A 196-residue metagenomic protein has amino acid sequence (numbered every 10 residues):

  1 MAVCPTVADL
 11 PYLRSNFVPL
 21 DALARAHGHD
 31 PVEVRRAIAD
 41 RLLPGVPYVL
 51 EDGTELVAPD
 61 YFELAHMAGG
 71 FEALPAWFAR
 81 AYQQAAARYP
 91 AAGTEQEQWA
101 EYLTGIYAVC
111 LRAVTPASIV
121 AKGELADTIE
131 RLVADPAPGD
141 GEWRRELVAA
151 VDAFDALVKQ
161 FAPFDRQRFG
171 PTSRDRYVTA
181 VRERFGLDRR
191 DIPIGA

Functional and structural regions predicted by a protein language model:
V3-S15: Short, amphipathic alpha-helical "recognition" segments used to contact nucleic acids or chromatin
P5, V46-A196: Long, charge-rich, low-complexity intrinsically disordered regions
V7-D9, P19, R25, Y48 (+1 more regions): Flexible coil/loop and intrinsically disordered linker positions at secondary-structure junctions
L13-V34: Polyanion-binding surface elements
I38: DNA major-groove recognition helix of helix-turn-helix
R41-L42: The DNA-recognition helices of helix-turn-helix-type DNA-binding domains
